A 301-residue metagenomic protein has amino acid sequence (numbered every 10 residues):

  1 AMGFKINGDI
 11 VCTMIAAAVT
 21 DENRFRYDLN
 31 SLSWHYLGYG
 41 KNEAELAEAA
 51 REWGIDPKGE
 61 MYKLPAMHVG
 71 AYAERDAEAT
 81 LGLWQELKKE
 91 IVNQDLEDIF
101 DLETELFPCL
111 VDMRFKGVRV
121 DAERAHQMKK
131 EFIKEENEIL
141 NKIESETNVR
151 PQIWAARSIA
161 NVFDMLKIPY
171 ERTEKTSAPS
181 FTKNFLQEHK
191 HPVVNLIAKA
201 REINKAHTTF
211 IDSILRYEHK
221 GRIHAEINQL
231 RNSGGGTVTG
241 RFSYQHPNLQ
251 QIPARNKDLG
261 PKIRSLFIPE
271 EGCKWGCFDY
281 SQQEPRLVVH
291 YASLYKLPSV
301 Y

Functional and structural regions predicted by a protein language model:
A1-G3: Short Gly/Thr/Asp-enriched flexible loops that form oxyanion-binding sites at enzyme active sites
K5-E22, L29-S31: Conserved beta-strand -> loop -> alpha-helix junction used to position metal-binding or nucleic-acid-contacting
K5-N7, R24, L32-K262, I268 (+2 more regions): Conserved "right-hand" nucleotidyltransferase catalytic core of DNA-directed polymerases
V11, W34-Y36, V300-Y301: Glycine-rich loops and low-complexity Gly/Arg-rich segments that provide flexible linkers or classic glycine-based
T13-A17, L64, A125, W275 (+1 more regions): Short beta-alpha connecting loops at secondary-structure transitions that line or flank enzyme active sites
V19-E22, F278, V300-Y301: Conserved, non-catalytic sequence blocks in retroelement Pol enzymes and Pol-derived host proteins
E284-Y301: Metal-dependent catalytic core segments for phosphate chemistry
